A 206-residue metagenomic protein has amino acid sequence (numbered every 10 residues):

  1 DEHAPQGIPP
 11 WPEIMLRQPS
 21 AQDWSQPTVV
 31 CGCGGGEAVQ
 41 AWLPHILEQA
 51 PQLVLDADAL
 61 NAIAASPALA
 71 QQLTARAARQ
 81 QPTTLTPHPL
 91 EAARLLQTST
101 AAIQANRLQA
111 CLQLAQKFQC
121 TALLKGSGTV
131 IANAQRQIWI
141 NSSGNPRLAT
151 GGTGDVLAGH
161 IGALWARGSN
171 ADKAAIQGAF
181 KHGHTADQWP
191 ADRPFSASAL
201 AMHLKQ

Functional and structural regions predicted by a protein language model:
D1-S143: Glycine-rich phosphate/dinucleotide-binding loop and adjoining beta-alpha-beta core of small-molecule
A4-I8, A174-W189: Short, conserved aromatic-histidine micro-motifs
P10, H184-Q206: Charged C-terminal helix
R94, T150-K181: Short, small-residue alpha-helix embedded
R94, V130-A134, L157, G183-P190: Short active-site-adjacent structural elements
T98-R107, G168-I176, P190-F195: Short, charged, surface-exposed loops that flank catalytic or proteolytic processing sites
N145-L148: Glycine-rich phosphate/pyrophosphate-binding beta-alpha loops
